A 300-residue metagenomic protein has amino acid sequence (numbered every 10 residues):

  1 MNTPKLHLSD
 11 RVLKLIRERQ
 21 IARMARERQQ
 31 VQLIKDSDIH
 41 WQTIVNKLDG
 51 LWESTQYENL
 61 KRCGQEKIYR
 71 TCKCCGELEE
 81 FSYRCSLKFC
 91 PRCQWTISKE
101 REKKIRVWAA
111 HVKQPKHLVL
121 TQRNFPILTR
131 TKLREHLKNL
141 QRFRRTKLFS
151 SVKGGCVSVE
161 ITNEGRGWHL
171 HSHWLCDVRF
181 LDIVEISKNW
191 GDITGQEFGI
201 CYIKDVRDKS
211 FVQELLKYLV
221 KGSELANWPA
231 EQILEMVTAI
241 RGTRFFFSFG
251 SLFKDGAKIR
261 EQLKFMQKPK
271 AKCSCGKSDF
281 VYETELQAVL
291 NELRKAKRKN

Functional and structural regions predicted by a protein language model:
M1-W168, V178-N300: Right-hand nucleic-acid polymerase module
